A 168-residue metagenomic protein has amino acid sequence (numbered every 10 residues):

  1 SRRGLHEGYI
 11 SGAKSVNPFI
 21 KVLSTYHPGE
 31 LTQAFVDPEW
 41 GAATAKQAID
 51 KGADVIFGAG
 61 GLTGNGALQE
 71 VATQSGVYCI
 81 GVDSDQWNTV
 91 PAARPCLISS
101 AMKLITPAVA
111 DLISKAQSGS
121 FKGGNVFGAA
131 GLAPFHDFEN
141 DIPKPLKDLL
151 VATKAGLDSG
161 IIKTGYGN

Functional and structural regions predicted by a protein language model:
S1-N168: A residue-level marker of the well-folded mature domains of exported/periplasmic proteins
